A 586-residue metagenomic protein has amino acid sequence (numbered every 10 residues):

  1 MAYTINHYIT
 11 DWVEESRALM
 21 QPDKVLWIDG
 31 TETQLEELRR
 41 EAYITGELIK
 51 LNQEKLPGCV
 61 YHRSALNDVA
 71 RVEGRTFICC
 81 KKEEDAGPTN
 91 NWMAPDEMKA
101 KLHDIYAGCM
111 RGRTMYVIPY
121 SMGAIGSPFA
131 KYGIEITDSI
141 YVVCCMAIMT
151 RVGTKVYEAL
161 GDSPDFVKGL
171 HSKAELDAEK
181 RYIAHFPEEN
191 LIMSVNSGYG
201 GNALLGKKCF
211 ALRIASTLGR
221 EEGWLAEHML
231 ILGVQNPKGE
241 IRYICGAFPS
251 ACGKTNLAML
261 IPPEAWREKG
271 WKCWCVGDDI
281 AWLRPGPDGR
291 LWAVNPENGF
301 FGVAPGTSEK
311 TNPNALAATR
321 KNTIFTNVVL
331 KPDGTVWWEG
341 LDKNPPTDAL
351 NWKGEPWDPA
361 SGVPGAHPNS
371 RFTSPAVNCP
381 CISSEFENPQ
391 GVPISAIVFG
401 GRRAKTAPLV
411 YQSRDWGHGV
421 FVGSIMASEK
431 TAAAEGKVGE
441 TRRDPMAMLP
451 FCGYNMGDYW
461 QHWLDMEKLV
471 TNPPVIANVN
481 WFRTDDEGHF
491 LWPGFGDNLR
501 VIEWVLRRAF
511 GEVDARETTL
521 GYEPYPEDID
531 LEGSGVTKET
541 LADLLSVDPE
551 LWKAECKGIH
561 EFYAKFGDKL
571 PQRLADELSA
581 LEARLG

Functional and structural regions predicted by a protein language model:
M1-S163: N-terminal accessory targeting/assembly segments
E41-G46, Y132-D138, I261-A265, G289-F301 (+3 more regions): Short secondary-structure boundary/capping segments
I49-L56, R63-A65, A70, M98 (+6 more regions): Conserved NTP phosphate-binding and transfer environment spanning the P-loop NTPase/kinase superfamily
K99-A130, M193-A215, A360-P375: Extended, Lys/Arg-enriched charged tracts that mediate electrostatic binding to polyanionic substrates
V167-H228: Charged, amphipathic alpha-helical linker segments immediately N-terminal to NTP-binding catalytic cores
H228-N236: Pre-Walker A adenine-sensing motif
I241-W266: Glycine-rich phosphate-binding P-loop
E268-P285: Short beta-strand-centered segment that lines the nucleotide-binding/catalytic pocket of NTP-utilizing
